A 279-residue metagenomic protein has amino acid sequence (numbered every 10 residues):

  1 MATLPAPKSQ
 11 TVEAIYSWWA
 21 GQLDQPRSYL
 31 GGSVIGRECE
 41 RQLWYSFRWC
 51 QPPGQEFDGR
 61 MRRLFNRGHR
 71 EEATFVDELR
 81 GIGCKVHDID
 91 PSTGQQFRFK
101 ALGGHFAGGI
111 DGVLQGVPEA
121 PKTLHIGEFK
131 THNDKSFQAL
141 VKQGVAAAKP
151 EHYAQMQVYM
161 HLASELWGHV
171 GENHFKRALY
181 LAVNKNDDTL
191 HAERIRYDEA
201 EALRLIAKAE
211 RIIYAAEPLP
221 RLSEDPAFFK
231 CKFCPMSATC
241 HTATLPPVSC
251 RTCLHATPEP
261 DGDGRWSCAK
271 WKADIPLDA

Functional and structural regions predicted by a protein language model:
M1-I126, N133-K135, A146: Metal-dependent nuclease catalytic cores that hydrolyze phosphodiester bonds in DNA/RNA, characterized by
E40, H241, L254, S267-A269: Sequence contexts marking disulfide-bonded cysteines in secreted/extracellular proteins
G112-L114, I195, C268: Short beta-strand element of the conserved SAM-dependent methyltransferase core
K122-F129, F175-Y180: Conserved active-site beta-strand-loop modules that form the wall/rim of enzyme catalytic pockets and either contain
K130-N133, N184-K185, Y197, K272: A short beta-strand motif that forms part of the nucleic acid-binding face of small beta-barrel RNA-binding folds
K135-V141: Active-site-adjacent loop/helix micro-motif of nuclease/hydrolase catalytic cores
A139, A146-Y153, V158-G262, D278-A279: Metal-dependent nuclease catalytic regions and adjoining charged, substrate-binding loops involved in nucleic-acid end
D263-D274: Cysteine-rich micro-motifs
